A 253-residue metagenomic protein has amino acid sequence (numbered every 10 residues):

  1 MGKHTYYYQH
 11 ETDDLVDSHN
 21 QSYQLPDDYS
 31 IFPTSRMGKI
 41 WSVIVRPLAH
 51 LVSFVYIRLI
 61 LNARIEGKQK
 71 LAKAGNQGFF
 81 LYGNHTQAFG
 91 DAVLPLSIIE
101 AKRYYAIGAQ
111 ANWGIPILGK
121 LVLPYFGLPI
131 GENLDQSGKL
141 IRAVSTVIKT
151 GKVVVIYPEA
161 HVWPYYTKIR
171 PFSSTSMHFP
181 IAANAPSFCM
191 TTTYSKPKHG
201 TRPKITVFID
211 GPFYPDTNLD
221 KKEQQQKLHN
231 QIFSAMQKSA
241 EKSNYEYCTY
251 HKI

Functional and structural regions predicted by a protein language model:
M1-F32, M37, I141-I253: Non-catalytic C-terminal accessory region of glycerolipid acyltransferases and related lyso-lipid remodeling enzymes
M1-F80, G90-L94, G119-K120, P124 (+2 more regions): Membrane-anchoring hydrophobic helices of lipid-metabolizing enzymes
I44, L48, Q87, D135-Q136 (+2 more regions): Soluble or luminal CAZymes and related metallo-dependent hydrolases
L61, L134-G138, I169: A conditional alpha-helix N-cap/helix-loop micro-motif detector
I65-K68, I115, G138-I141, K222: Structural motif corresponding to alpha-helix initiation and N-cap regions
K73-L134: Catalytic core of membrane glycerolipid acyltransferases/transacylases, capturing the structured, soluble-facing
L128-K139, A143-V144, I148: Helix-adjacent hinge/juxtasegments
